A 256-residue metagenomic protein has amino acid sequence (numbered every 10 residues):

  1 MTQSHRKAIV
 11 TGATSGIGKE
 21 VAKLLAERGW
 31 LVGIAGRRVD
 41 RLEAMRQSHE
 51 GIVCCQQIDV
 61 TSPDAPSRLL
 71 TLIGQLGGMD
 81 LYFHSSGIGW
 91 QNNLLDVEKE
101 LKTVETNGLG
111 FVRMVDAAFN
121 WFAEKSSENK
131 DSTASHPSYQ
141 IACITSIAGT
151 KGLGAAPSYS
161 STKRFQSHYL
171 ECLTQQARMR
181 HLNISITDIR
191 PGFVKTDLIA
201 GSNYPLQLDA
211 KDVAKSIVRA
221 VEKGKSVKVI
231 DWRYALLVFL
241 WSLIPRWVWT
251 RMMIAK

Functional and structural regions predicted by a protein language model:
T14-S15: Conserved glycine-rich cofactor-binding loop
H49-D64: Rossmann-fold cofactor-recognition segment
S85-Q91: Conserved NAD(P)H cofactor-binding loop of Rossmann-fold oxidoreductase domains
N92-E105: Short alpha-helical oligomerization interface
V115, T162: Active-site helix of classical SDR
S146: Residue(s) in the substrate-gating loop at a strand-loop-helix junction that position the organic substrate next
D188, A200-V238: C-terminal helical subdomain
